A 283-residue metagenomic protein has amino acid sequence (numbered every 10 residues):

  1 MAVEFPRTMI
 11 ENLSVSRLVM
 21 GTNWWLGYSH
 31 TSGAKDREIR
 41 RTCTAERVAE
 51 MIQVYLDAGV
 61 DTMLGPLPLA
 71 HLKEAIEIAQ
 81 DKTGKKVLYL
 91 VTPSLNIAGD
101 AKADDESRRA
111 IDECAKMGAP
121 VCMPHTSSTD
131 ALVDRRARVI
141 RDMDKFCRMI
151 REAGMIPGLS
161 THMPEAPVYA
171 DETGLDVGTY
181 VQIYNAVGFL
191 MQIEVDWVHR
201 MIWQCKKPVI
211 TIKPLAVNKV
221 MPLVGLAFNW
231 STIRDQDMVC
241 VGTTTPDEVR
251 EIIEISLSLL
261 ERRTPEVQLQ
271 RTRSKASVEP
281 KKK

Functional and structural regions predicted by a protein language model:
M1-A34: N-terminal amphipathic alpha-helix/helix-capping segment at the start of soluble metabolic enzymes
T8-R17, D36, R47-L64, Q80 (+2 more regions): Structured C-terminal cap/extension of enzyme domains
V15-T22, T62-G65, V87-P93, C122-P124 (+4 more regions): Hydrophobic faces of well-ordered beta-strands that scaffold small-molecule active sites in alpha/beta enzyme cores
N23-W25, P68, T92-A98, S127-T129 (+4 more regions): Active-site beta-loop-alpha junctions enriched in small/polar residues
G33-T42: Short glycine-enriched, charge-decorated loop/helix-capping segments at active-site entrances that position
R41-A137: Active-site beta->alpha loop and helix N-cap motifs at the rims of alpha/beta catalytic domains
P68-G84, A101-S107, T129-F146, P164-Y169 (+3 more regions): Active-site-adjacent beta->alpha loops and helix N-cap segments on the catalytic face of soluble alpha/beta enzymes
K116-P120, R151-A153, E172-V181, Q204-P208 (+1 more regions): Glycine-enriched alpha-helix->loop->beta-strand junction motifs that scaffold or abut catalytic
